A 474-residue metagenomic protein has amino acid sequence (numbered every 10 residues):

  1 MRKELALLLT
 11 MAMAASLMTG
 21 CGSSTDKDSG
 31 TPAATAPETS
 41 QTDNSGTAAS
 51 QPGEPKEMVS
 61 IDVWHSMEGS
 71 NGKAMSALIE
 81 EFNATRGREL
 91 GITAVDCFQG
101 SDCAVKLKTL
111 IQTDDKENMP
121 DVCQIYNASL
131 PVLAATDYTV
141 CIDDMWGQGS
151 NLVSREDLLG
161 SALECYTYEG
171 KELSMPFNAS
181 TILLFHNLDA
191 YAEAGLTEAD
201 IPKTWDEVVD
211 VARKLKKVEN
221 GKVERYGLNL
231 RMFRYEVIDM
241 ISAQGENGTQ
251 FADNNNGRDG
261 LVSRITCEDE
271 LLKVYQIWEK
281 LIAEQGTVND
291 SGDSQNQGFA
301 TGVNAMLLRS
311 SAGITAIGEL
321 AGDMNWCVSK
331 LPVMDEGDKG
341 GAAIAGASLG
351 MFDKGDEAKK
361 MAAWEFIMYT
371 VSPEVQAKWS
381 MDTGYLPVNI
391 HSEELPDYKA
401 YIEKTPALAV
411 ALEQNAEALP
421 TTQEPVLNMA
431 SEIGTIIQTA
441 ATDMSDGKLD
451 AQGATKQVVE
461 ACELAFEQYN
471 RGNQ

Functional and structural regions predicted by a protein language model:
S50-G53, Y126-L183, D239-E246, C327-K330 (+1 more regions): Hinge/lid segment of periplasmic solute-binding proteins
E57, A84, Q112-T113, A194 (+5 more regions): Extracytoplasmic/periplasmic substrate-recognition and gating elements
E57-E68, L90-D96, D121-V122, L173: Short, well-ordered beta-strand elements
E81, T85-L158, E193-G195, A305-M306 (+2 more regions): Extracytoplasmic "Venus flytrap"/periplasmic binding protein-like
T109, N118-D121, N151-Y191, Y226 (+2 more regions): A structural signal for short loop-to-beta-strand junctions that line the ligand-binding cleft of periplasmic/secreted
Y168-F177, I182, A192, D206-G260 (+1 more regions): Extracytoplasmic/periplasmic solute-binding protein
V209-A212, N254-N289: Glycine-centered hinge/linker elements that transmit conformational signals in sensory and ligand-binding systems
S329-K330, M381-T439, D443, Y469-Q474: Long, aromatic- and glycine/proline-rich binding clefts that accommodate carbohydrate-like moieties
